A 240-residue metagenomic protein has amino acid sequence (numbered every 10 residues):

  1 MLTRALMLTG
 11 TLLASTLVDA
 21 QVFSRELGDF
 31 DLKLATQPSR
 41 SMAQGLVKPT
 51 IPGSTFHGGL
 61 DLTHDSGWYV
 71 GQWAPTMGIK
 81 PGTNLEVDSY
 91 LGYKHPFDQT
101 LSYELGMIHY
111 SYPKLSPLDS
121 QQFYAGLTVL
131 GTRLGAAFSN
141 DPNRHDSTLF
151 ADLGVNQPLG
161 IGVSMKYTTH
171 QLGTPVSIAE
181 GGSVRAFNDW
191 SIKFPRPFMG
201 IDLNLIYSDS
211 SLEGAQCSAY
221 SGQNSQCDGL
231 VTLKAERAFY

Functional and structural regions predicted by a protein language model:
M1-D29, F239-Y240: Cleavable N-terminal export/targeting peptides
A20-M77: Short glycine/proline- and aromatic-enriched beta-strand/turn motifs that initiate or cap beta-hairpins
R25-E26, D119-G182: Detector for outer-membrane/organellar transmembrane beta-barrel domains, recognizing the amphipathic beta-strand
A35-S41, W73-M77, K94, I108-Y112 (+5 more regions): Outer-membrane beta-barrel pore domains and translocons
L46-G53, M77-E86, Y110-S120, F138-L149 (+2 more regions): Solvent-exposed loop/turn segments connecting transmembrane beta-strands in outer-membrane beta-barrel proteins
L60-H64, Y93-H95, L127-V129, A136 (+3 more regions): Residue-level signature of outer-membrane beta-barrel architecture
S66-Q72, Q99-L105, G131-A136, P158-M165 (+1 more regions): Repeated loop/turn-to-beta-strand initiation elements of outer-membrane beta-barrel proteins
L130-G131, I192-G200, S225-Y240: Outer-membrane beta-barrel "beta-signal"
